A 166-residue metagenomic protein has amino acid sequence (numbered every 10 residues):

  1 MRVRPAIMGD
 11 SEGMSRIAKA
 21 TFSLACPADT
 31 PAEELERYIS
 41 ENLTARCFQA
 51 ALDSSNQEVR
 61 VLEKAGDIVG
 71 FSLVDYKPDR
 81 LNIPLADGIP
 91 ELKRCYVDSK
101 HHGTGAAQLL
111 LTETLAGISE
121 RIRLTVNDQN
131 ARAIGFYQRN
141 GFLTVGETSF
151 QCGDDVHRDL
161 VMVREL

Functional and structural regions predicted by a protein language model:
M1-V3: Extreme N-terminal starter segment of soluble prokaryotic enzymes
P5-S11, R16-D29, E36-H102, Q108-G117 (+1 more regions): Acetyl-CoA-dependent GNAT
G9, P84-E91, E120-I134, Q138-N140 (+1 more regions): C-terminal "cap" of GNAT-fold acetyltransferases
